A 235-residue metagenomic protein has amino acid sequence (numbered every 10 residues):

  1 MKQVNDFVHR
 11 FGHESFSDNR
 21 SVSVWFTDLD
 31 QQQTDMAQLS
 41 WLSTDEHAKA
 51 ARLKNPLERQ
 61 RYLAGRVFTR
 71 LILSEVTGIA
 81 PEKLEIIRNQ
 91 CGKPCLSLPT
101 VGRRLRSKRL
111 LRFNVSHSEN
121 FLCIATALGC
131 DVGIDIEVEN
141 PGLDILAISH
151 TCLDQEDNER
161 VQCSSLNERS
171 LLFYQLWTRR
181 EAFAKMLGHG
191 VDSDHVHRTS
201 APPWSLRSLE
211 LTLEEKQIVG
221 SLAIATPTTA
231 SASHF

Functional and structural regions predicted by a protein language model:
M1-F235: Core catalytic alpha/beta fold that binds nucleotide/phospho-ligands
